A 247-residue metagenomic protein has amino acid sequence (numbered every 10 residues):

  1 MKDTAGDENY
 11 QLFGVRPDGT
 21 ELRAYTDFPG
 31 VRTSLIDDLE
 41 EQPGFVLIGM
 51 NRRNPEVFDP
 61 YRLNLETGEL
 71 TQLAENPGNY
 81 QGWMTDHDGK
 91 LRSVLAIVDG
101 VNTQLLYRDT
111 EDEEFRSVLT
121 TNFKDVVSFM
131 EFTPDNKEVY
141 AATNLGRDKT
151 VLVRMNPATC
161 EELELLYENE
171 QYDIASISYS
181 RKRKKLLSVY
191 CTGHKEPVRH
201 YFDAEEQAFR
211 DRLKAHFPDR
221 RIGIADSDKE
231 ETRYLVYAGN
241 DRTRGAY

Functional and structural regions predicted by a protein language model:
M1-Y247: Peripheral, non-catalytic segments that deliver or gate enzyme domains
